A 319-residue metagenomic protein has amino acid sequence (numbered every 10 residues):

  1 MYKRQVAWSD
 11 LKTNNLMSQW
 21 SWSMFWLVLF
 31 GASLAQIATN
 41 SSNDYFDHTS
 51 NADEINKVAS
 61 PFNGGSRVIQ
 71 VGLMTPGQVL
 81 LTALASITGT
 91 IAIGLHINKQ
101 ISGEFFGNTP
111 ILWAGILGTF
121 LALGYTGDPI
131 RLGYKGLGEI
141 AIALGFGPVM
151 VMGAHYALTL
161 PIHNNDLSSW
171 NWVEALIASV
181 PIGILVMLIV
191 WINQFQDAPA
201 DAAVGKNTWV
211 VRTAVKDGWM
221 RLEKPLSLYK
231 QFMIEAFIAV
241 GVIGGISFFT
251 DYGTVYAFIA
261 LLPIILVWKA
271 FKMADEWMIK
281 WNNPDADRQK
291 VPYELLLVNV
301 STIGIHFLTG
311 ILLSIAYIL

Functional and structural regions predicted by a protein language model:
M1-Q5: Conserved small/polar residues in nucleotide/adenosyl-binding loops
N14-S42, P110-L123, S168-I192: Membrane-embedded alpha-helical segments that form the functional core of polytopic membrane enzymes, especially those
L34-S60, M187-V210: Acidic (Asp/Glu-rich) catalytic motifs at the cytosolic membrane interface
T39-D44, R67-V68, F120-G133, V190 (+2 more regions): C-terminal ends of transmembrane helices
K57-Q100, E104, K206-Y256, V300-L312: Multi-pass membrane catalytic core of lipid/isoprenoid biosynthesis enzymes
G65-N164: Intramembrane alpha-helical segments
A141-A198, V204, D217-K230: Functional transmembrane core segments of multi-pass inner-membrane proteins
F249-L319: Extended hydrophobic alpha-helices typical of membrane-associated regions
